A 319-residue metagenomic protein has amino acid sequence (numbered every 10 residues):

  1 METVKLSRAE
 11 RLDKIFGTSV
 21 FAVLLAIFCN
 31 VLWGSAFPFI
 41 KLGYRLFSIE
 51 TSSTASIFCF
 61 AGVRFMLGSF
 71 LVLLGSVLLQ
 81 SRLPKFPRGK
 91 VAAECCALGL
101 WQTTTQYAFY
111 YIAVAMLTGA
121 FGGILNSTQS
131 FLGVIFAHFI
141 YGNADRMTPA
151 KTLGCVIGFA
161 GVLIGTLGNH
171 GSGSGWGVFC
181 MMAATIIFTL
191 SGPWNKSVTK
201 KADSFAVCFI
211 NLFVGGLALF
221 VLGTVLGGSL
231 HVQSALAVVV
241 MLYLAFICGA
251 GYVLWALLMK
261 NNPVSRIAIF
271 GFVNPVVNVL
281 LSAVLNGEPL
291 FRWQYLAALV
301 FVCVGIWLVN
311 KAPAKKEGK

Functional and structural regions predicted by a protein language model:
E2, L46-Q102, L132-F136, I187-S191 (+1 more regions): Transmembrane alpha-helices of multi-pass small-molecule transport proteins
E2-C59, L100, H170-S197, V240-M241 (+3 more regions): Glycine-/small-residue-enriched transmembrane alpha-helix faces in small-molecule transporters and effluxers
N30, P38-K41, V72, G133-I135 (+4 more regions): Transmembrane alpha-helical segments that form core, pore/gating elements of small-molecule transporters/exporters
V31-G34, P38, G99-T104, A108 (+7 more regions): Hydrophobic/small/kink-forming positions within alpha-helical transmembrane segments of polytopic membrane proteins
G43, F60, A113, F139-G142 (+7 more regions): Hydrophobic/aromatic residues within transmembrane alpha-helices of multi-pass small-molecule transporters
V63, T103, Y107, F121-S130 (+2 more regions): Helix-helix packing/entry segments at the starts of transmembrane helices
V72, I135-F136, M147-L167, L219 (+3 more regions): Hydrophobic transmembrane alpha-helices of multi-pass small-molecule transport proteins
V77-G122, N126, V162-I164, L244-N262: Specific transmembrane alpha-helical segments of multi-pass solute transporters/efflux pumps, especially DMT/EamA
